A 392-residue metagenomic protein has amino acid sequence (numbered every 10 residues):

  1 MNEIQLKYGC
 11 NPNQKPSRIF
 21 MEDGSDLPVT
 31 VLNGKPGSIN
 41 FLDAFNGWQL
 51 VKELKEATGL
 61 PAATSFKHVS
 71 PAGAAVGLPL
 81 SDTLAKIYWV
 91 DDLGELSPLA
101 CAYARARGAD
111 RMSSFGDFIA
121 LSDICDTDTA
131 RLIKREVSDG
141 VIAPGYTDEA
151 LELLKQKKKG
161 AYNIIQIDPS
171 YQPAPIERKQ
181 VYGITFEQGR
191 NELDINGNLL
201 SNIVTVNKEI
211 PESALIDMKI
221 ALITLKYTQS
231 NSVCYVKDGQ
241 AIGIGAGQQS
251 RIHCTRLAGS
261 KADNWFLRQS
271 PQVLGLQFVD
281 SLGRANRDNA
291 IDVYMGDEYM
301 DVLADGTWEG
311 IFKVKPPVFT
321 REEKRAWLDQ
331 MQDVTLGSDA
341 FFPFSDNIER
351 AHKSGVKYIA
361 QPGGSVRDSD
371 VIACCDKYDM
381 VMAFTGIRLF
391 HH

Functional and structural regions predicted by a protein language model:
M1-L199, A214-S232: Active-site loops and adjacent core secondary-structure elements that bind or stabilize anionic groups
D23-K35, A109-F115, G189-K208, N286-T307 (+2 more regions): Gly-rich Lys/Arg/Thr-decorated short loops/hinges at beta-loop-alpha junctions or inter-strand turns that position
E53, Y227, N264-R268, K353 (+1 more regions): Conserved helix-loop functional segments at active or binding sites
A57-S65, I164-I167, S230-K237, L267-F278 (+1 more regions): Flexible, glycine/charged-enriched surface loops at secondary-structure junctions
S70, C125, K237-Q240, Q248 (+2 more regions): Active-site-proximal loop/turn and secondary-structure-junction residues that shape catalytic pockets, frequently
A72-M112, I242-F341: Glycine- and Gly-Pro-enriched alpha-helical subdomains that act as flexible, kink-prone "lid/hinge" or packing modules
D117, L121-S122, R135-I165, S170-Q172 (+5 more regions): C-terminal binding/interaction regions
P175-I210, R268-R287: Substrate-contacting helices/loops that form the catalytic groove of nucleic-acid and nucleotide-polymer processing
